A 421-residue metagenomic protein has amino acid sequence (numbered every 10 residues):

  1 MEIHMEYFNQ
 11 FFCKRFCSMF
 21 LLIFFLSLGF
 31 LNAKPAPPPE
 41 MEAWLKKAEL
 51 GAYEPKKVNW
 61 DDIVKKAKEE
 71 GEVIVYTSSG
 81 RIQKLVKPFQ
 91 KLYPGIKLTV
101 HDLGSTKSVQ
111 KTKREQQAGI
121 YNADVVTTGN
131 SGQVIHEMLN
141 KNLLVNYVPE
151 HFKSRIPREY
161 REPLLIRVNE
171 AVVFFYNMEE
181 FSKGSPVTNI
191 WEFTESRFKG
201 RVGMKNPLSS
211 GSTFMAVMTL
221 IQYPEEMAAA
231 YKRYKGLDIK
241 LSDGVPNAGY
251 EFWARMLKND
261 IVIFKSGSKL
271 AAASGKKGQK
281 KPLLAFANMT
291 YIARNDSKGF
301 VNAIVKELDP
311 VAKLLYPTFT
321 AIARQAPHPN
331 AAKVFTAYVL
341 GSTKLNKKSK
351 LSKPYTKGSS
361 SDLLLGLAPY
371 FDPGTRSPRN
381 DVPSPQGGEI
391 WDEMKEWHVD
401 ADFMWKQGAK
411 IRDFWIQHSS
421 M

Functional and structural regions predicted by a protein language model:
M1-C13: N-terminal secretory signal peptides that target proteins for export/translocation
C17-G29: Bacterial N-terminal signal peptides
K34-K56, G387-M421: Conserved C-terminal helix/tail region of periplasmic/extracytoplasmic solute-binding proteins
P37-E42, K57-K68, S78-K97, P369: Short, polar/charged alpha-helical segment
E70-V73, G95-I96, Y121-D124, F198-R201 (+3 more regions): Loop/turn elements at helix/coil->beta-strand transitions in domains of secreted/extracellular proteins
Y76-K87, T99-K113, Y121-G275: Extracytoplasmic ligand-binding site segments that recognize negatively charged/polar headgroups
N259-Q325, T375-P383: Extracytoplasmic/periplasmic substrate-binding proteins
K313, T318-H398: Mature extracytoplasmic/periplasmic domains
